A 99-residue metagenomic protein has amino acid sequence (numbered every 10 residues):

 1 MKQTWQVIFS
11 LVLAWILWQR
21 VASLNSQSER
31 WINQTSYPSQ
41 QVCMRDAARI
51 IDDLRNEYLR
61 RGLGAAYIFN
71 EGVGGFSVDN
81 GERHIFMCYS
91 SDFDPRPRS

Functional and structural regions predicted by a protein language model:
M1-L24, D79-S99: Short N-terminal "domain-start" leader segments that mark the transition from disordered tails or signal peptides into
Q3-V7, S28-R30, Q41, G72 (+1 more regions): Intrinsic disorder/low-complexity segments enriched in polar/small residues
L11, R45-A48: Low-complexity, intrinsically disordered regions enriched in charged/polar residues
L24-R45, R55-E57: A short, exposed loop/beta-hairpin motif centered on an aromatic-Gly-Thr core
I32-Q34, R49-S99: Short, mixed-charge low-complexity intrinsically disordered segments
